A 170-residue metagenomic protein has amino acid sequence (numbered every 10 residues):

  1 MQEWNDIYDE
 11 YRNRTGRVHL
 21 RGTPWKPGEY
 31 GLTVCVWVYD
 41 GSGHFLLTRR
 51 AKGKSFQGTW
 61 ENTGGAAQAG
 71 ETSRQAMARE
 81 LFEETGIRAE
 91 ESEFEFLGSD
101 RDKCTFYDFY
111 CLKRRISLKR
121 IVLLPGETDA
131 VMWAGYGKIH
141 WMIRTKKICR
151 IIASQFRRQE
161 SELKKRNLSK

Functional and structural regions predicted by a protein language model:
M1-C35, Y39-G41: Acidic, metal-coordinating catalytic segment for phosphate/diphosphate chemistry, firing primarily on the Nudix
I7, V38, L47, C111-L112 (+1 more regions): Conserved hydrophobic "DFG−1" position in protein kinase catalytic cores
K26-G28, F56-E61, M132: A short, polar/proline- and glycine-enriched secondary-structure boundary/capping micro-motif
T33-G64: A glycine-rich, hydrophobic loop/mini-helix early in the fold
A66-I148: Unchanged
I148-K170: Charged phosphate-binding loop/patch that engages nucleotide di/tri-phosphates or the phosphate backbone of nucleic
